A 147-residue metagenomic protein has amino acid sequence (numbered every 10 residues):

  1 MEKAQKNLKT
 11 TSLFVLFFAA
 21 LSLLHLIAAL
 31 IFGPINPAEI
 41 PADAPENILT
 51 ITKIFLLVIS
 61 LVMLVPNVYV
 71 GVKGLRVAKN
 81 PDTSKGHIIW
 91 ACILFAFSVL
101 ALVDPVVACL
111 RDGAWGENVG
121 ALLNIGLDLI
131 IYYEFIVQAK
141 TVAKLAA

Functional and structural regions predicted by a protein language model:
M1-F32, E46-T50, V142-A147: Cytosolic juxtamembrane helix and N-cap/initiation of the first transmembrane helix
K3-K6, L13, I54, K79-C92 (+1 more regions): Alpha-helical rod/repeat scaffolding segments in eukaryotic adaptors/tethers and long-chain four-helix cytokines
K9-V15, F97-K140: Alpha-helical membrane-associated segments of multi-pass integral membrane proteins
L13, F17-A20, V58, I89-C92 (+1 more regions): Hydrophobic residues within alpha-helical transmembrane segments of multi-pass solute transporters/permease subunits
L26-I40, V72, A78: Membrane-helix exit/juxtamembrane interface segments
N36, I40-S60, H87, V119-G120: Transmembrane alpha-helix entry/boundary detector in multi-pass membrane proteins
K53-V70, D128: Generic alpha-helical transmembrane segments
P66-S98: Loop-to-transmembrane helix junctions at the membrane interface
